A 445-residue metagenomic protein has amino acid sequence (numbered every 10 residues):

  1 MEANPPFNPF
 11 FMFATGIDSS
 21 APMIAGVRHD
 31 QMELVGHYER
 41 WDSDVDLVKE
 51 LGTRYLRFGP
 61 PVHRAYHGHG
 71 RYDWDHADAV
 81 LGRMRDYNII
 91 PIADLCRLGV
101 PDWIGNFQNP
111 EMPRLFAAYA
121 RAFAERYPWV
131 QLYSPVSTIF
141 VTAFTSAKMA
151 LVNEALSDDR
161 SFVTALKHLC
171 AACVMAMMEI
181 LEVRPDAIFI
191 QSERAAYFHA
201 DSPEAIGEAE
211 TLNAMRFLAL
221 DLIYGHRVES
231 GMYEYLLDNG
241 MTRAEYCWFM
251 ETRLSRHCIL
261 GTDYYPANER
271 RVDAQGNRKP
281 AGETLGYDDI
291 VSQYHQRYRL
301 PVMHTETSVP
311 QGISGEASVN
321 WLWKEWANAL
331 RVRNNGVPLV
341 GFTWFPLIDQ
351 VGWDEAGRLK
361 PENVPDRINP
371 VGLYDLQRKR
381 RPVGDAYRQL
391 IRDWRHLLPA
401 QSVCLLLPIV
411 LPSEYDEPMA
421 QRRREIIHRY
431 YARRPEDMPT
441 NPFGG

Functional and structural regions predicted by a protein language model:
M1-T53: N-terminal carbohydrate-binding accessory modules
E2-P9, D78-S318, A327-G445: Active-site region of glycoside hydrolase catalytic domains
D18-P22, P61-H63, C96-L98, Y265-A267: Short connector loops/turns at beta-strand edges and beta->alpha or beta->beta junctions
A25-Q31, G59-H67, W103-I104: Glycine-/proline-rich flexible loop or hinge segments
V35-P61, R83, I90, T252-G261 (+1 more regions): Catalytic domains of carbohydrate-active enzymes, especially glycoside hydrolases
L51-A77, G99: Aromatic-lined carbohydrate-binding/catalytic grooves of carbohydrate-active enzymes
L322: Surface-exposed substrate-engagement region within the catalytic domains of secreted or surface-exposed extracellular
